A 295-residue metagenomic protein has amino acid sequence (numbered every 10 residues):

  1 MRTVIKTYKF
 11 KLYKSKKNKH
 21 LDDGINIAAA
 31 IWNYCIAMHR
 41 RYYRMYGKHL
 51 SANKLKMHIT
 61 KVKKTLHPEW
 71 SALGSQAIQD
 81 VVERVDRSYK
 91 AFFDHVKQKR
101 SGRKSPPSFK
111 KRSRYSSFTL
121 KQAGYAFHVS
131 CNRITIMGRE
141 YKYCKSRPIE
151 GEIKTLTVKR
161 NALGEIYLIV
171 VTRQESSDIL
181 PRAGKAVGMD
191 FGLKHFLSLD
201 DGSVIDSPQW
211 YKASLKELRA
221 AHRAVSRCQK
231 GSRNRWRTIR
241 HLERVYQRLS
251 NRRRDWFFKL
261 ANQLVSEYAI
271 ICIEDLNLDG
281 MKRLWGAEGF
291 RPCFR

Functional and structural regions predicted by a protein language model:
M1-I78: Gly/serine-rich nucleotide phosphate-binding loop at the start of the catalytic core of nucleotide/ADP-ribose-handling
I5-K6, K19, N26, A30 (+2 more regions): Positively charged, helix-rich recognition surfaces that bind polyanionic ligands
F10, W32, V85, F109 (+4 more regions): Generic structural hydrophobic/aromatic packing signal, biased to beta-strands
A28-R40, V81-Y89, F93, L218: Short, Φ-rich (hydrophobic/aromatic) sequence segments
M45-L55, K97-K99, I179-R182, C228-N234: Short, glycine- and charge-enriched coil/turn segments that flank and shape catalytic ligand pockets
K54-N161, R291-F294: Acidic carboxylate diad motif detector
